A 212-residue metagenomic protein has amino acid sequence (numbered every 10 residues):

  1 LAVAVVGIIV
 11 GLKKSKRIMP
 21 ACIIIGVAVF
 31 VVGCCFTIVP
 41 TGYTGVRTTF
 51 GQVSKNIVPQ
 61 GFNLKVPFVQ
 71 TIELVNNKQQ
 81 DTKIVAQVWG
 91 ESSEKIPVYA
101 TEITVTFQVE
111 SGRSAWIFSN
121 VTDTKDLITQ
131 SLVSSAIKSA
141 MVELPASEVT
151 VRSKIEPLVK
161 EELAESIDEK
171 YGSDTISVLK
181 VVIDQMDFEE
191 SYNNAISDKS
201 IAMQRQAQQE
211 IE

Functional and structural regions predicted by a protein language model:
L1-A2, I18-C22, I117: Short hydrophobic alpha-helical membrane-embedded segments
L1-G11: Membrane-embedded alpha-helical segments of integral membrane proteins
K16-P40: Internal/C-terminal transmembrane anchor helices
G33-V142: Hydrophobic membrane-anchoring helix/hairpin
V75, T82, P157-L158, K199: Low-complexity segments enriched in small/polar residues
K95, A100-T101, T106-F107, D126-N193: Amphipathic, coiled-coil-like alpha-helical scaffolding segments used for oligomerization/assembly
G112-I117, F188-I196: Short acidic, Gly/Pro-enriched loop/turn segments at secondary-structure junctions
E190-E212: Long, charge-rich amphipathic alpha-helical coiled-coil "stalk/tentacle" segments that mediate oligomerization
